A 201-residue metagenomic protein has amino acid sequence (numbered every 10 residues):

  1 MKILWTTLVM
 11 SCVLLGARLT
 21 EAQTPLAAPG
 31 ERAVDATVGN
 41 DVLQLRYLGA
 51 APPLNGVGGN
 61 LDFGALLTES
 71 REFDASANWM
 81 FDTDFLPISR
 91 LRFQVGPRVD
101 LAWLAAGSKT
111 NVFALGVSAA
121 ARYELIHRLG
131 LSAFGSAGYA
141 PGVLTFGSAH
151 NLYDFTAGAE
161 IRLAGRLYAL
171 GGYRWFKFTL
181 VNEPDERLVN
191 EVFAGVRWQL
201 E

Functional and structural regions predicted by a protein language model:
M1-L4: Positively charged n-region of N-terminal signal peptides that target proteins for export
T7-G16: Bacterial N-terminal signal peptides
L8, T24, E31-D35, N151 (+2 more regions): Short, flexible coil/linker segments at or flanking structured domains
R18-W79, E201: Short glycine/proline- and aromatic-enriched beta-strand/turn motifs that initiate or cap beta-hairpins
V34-N40, G59-L67, A77-W79, V95-W103 (+2 more regions): Transmembrane beta-barrel strands of outer-membrane/channel proteins
A51, T83-R92, D100-E201: Outer-membrane beta-barrel transmembrane domain signature
G56-N60, D74-N78, R90-G96, V112-G116: Short connector loops at helix/strand junctions that flank enzyme active sites, especially segments positioning acidic
